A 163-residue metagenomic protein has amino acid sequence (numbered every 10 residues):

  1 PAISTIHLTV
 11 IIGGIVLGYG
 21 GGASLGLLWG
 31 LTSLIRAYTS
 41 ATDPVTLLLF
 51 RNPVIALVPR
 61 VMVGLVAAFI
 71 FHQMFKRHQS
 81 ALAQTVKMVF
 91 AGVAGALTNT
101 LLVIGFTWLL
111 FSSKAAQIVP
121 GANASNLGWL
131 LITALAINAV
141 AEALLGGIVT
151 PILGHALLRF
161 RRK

Functional and structural regions predicted by a protein language model:
P1-K163: Loop-helix junctions at membrane interfaces
